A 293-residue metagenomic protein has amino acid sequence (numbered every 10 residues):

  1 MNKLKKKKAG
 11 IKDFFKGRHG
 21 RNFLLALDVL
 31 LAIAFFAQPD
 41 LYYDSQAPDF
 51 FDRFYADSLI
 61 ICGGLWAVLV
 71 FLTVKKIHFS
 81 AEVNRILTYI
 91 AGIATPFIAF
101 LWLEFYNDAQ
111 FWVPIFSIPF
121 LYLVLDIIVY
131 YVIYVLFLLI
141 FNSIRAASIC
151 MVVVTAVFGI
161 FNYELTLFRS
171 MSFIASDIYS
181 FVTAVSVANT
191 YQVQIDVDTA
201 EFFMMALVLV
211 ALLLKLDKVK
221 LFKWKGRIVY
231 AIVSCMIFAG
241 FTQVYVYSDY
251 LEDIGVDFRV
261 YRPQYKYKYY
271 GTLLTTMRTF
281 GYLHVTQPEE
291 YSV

Functional and structural regions predicted by a protein language model:
N2-K3, V293: Solvent-exposed soluble domains appended to multi-pass membrane proteins
L4-F15, Y269, T276-M277: Short helical patches
K8-Y261: Transmembrane and membrane-interface helices of multi-pass, inner-membrane envelope-modifying transferases
Y247-V293: Soluble catalytic regions of membrane-associated enzymes that act on cell-envelope and secretory-pathway components
